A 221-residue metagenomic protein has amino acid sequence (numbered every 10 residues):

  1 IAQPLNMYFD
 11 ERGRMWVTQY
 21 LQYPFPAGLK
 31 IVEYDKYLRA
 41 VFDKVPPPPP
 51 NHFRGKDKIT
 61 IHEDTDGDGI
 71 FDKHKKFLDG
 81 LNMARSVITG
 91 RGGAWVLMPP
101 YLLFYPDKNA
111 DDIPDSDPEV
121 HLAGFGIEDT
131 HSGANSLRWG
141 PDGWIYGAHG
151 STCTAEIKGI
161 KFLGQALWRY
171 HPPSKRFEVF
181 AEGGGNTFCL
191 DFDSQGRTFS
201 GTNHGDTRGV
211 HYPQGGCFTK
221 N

Functional and structural regions predicted by a protein language model:
I1-N221: Beta-propeller blade termini and top-face loops
